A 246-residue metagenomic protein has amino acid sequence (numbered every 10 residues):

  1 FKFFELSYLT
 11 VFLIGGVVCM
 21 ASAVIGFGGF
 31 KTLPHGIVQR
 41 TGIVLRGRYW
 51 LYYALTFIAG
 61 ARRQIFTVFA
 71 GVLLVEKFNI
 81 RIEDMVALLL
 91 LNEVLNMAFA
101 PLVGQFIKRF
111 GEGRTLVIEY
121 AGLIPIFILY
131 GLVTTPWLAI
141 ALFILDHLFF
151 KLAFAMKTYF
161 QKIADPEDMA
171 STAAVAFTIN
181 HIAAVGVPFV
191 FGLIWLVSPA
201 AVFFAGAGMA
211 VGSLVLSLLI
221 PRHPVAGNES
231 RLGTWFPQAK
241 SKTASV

Functional and structural regions predicted by a protein language model:
F1, F99-G111, W195: Helix-to-loop junctions at the C-terminal end of transmembrane segments in multipass secondary transporters
F1-V11, V72, E76, G186-V202: Transmembrane alpha-helix termini and helix-breaking/packing motifs in multi-pass membrane transporters
G16, R114-L129, A207: Structural signature of the two symmetry-related core transmembrane helices
G16-H35, L216-P221: C-terminal membrane-cytosol helix-exit motif in multi-pass small-molecule transporters
V68-M85: Short amphipathic helix-loop junctions that connect adjacent transmembrane helices in Major Facilitator Superfamily/SLC
I82-E83, P166-A176: Loop-to-transmembrane helix entry/capping segments in MFS-fold secondary transporters and related SLC/MFSD carriers
W137-K151: Hydrophobic core of transmembrane alpha-helices in multi-pass small-molecule transporters, especially MFS/SLC-type
K151-A164: Intracellular juxtamembrane helix-capping segments at the cytosolic ends of symmetry-related transmembrane helices
